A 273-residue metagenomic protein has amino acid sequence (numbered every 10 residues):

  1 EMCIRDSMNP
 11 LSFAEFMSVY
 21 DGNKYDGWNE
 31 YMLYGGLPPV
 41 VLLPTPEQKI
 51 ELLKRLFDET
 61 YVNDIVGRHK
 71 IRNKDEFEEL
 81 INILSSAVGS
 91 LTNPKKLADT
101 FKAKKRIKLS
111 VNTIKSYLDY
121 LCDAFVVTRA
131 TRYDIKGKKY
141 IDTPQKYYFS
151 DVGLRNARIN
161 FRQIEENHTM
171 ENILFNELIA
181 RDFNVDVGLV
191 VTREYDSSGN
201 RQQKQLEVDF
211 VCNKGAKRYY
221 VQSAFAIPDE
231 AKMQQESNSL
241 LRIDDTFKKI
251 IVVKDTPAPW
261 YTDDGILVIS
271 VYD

Functional and structural regions predicted by a protein language model:
E1, R5-L91: Interdomain motor-coupling "hinge/lid" segment immediately C-terminal to the ATP-binding subdomain of NTP-driven enzymes
D26, G35, E51-K54, K74-E78 (+5 more regions): Non-catalytic, well-ordered alpha-helical scaffold segments
N63-G67, D99-K104, L154-I164: Short hinge/gating elements
N82-S86, K102, I179: Short, locally clustered residues in the helix-turn-helix/winged-helix DNA-binding domain
S90-F101: Short acidic, hydrophobic short linear motifs in intrinsically disordered regions
K102-T113: Short, positively charged loop/turn segments that connect secondary-structure elements
T113-Y120, F125-D273: A cross-kingdom feature that marks ATP-driven nucleic-acid transaction machinery
